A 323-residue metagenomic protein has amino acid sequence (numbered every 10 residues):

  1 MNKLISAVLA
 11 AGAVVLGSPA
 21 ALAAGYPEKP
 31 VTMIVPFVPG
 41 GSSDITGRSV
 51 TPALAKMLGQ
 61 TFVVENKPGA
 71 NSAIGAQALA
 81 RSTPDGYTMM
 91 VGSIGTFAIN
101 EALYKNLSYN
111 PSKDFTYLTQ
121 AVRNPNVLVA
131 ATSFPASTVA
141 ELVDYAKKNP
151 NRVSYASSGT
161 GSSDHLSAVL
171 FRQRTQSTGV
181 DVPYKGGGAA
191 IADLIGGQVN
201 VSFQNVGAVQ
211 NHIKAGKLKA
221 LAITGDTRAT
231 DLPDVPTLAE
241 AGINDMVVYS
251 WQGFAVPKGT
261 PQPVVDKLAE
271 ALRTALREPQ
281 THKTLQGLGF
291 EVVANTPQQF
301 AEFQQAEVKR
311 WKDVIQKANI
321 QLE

Functional and structural regions predicted by a protein language model:
N2-A10: Sec-dependent signal peptide recognition, specifically the positively charged N-region followed immediately by
V8, V14-L22: C-terminal segment of classical bacterial N-terminal signal peptides
A23-D114, N151-R152, T160, T175-F203 (+2 more regions): N-terminal (or domain-start) structured segment
E28-P30, Q173, S177, K214 (+2 more regions): An extracytoplasmic/periplasmic, membrane-proximal ligand-sensing/linker region
S42, T46, V50, L54 (+14 more regions): Stable alpha-helical elements in mature extracytoplasmic
R81-Y87, I94, A102-A189, L238 (+1 more regions): Hinge/capping helix and adjacent helix->loop/strand transition within the periplasmic-binding protein
F97-N106, R172-R174, V201-V235: A ligand-binding cleft/hinge motif common to bilobed small-molecule-binding domains
